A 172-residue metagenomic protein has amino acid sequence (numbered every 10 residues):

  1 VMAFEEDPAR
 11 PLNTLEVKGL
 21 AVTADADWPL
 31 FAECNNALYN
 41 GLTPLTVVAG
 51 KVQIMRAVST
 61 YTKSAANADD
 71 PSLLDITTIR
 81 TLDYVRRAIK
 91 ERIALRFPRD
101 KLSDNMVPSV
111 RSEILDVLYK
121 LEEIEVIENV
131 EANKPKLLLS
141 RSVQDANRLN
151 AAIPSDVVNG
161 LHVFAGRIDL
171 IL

Functional and structural regions predicted by a protein language model:
V1-M2: Strand-loop microenvironment adjacent to phosphate/nucleotide-handling motifs in alpha/beta enzyme folds
P11-T14, G19-D25, E33-L172: Structured, hydrophobic secondary-structure cores that serve as assembly/anchoring elements
